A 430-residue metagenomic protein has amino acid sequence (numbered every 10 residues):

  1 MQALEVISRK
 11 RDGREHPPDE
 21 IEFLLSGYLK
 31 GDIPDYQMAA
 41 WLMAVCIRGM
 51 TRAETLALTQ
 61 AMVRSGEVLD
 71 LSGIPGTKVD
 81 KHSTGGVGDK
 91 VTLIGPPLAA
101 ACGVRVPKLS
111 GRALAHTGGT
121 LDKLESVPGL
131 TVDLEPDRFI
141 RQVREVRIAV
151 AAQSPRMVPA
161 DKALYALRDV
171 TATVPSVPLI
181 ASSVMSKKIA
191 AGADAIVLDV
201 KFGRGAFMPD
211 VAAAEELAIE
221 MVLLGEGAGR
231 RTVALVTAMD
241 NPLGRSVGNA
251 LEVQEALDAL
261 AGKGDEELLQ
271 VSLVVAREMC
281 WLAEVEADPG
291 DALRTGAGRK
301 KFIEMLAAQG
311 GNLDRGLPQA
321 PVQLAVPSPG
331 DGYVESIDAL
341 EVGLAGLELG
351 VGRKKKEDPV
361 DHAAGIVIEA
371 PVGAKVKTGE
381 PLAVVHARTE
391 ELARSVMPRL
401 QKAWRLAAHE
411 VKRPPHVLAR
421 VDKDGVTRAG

Functional and structural regions predicted by a protein language model:
M1-G88, T295, M305-A308, V417-D422 (+1 more regions): Acidic, glycine/proline-rich low-complexity segments that act as flexible tails and inter-domain linkers
E5, K10, P17, Y28 (+4 more regions): Well-ordered secondary-structure scaffolds
I47, L93-P107, K187-G192, G227-A228 (+1 more regions): Alpha-helix C-terminal capping segments
T77-A100, V104-H116: Glycine/serine-rich anion-binding loops at beta->alpha junctions that coordinate negatively charged ligand groups
T92, S110, T117-D122, Q153-S154 (+3 more regions): Short acidic, glycine/serine/threonine-rich loops at helix termini
L109, V143, A151-Q153, D199-G203 (+1 more regions): Short beta-strand segments
K123-A149, I219-G225, G229: A glycine-rich helix N-cap at a beta->alpha junction
R144-A193: Phosphate/diphosphate-binding glycine-rich loops and adjacent basic-rich segments that engage nucleotide
